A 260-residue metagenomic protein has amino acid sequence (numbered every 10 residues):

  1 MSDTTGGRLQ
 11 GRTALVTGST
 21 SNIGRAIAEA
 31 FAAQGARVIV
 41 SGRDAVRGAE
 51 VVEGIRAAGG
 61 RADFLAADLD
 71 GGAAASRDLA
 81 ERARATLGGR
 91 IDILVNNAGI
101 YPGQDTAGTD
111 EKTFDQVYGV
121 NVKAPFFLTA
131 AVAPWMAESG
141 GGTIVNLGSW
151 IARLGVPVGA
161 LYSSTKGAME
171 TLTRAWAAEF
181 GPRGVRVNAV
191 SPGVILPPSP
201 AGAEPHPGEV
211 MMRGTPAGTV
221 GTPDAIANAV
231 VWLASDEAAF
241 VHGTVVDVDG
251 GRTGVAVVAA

Functional and structural regions predicted by a protein language model:
S2-T4, L154, H242-A260: Short C-terminal tail/terminal secondary-structure segment of NAD(P)H-dependent dehydrogenase/reductase domains
T13, T20-N22, D44: Conserved glycine-rich cofactor-binding loop
D105-T106, D110-Y118, P200, M211: Substrate-binding pocket helix/loop in short-chain dehydrogenase/reductase
F126, V220-V248, T253: C-terminal substrate-recognition "lid" of short-chain dehydrogenase/reductases
T129, T165, T173: Active-site helix of classical SDR
P134, A178-P182, A239: Alpha-helical segment proximal to the catalytic Tyr-Lys
S149: Residue(s) in the substrate-gating loop at a strand-loop-helix junction that position the organic substrate next
